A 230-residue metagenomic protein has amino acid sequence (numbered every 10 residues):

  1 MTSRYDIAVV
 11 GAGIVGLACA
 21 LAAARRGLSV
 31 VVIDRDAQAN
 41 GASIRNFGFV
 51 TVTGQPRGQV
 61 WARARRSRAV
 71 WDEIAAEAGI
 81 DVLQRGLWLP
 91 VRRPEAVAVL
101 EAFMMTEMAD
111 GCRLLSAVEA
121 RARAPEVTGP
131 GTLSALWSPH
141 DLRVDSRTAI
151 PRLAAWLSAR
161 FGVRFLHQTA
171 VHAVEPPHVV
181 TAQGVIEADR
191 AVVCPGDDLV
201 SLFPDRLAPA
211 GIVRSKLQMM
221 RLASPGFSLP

Functional and structural regions predicted by a protein language model:
T2-V15, V31: Beta1/beta-strand and adjacent pyrophosphate-binding region of the FAD-binding site in flavoprotein oxidoreductases
I7, L28-V30, C112, A191: Hydrophobic anchor at the start of a short beta-strand that flanks the dinucleotide cofactor-binding loop
V10, V52, V193-C194: Redox-cofactor binding/interface segments in oxidoreductases and associated redox assembly factors
A24-I44: Glycine-rich FAD pyrophosphate-binding loop
D34, Q84, S116-A117, H167-T169 (+1 more regions): Short loop/edge segments at beta-strand edges and connector loops that shape dinucleotide/nucleotide cofactor-binding
F47-R123, T132: Dinucleotide-binding Rossmann-like beta1-alpha1 core, especially the glycine-rich loop that anchors the ADP
A135-A182, I186-R190: Helical element adjacent to the flavin cofactor pocket in flavoenzyme catalytic cores
V185-P230: Central helical "cap/lid" subdomain
